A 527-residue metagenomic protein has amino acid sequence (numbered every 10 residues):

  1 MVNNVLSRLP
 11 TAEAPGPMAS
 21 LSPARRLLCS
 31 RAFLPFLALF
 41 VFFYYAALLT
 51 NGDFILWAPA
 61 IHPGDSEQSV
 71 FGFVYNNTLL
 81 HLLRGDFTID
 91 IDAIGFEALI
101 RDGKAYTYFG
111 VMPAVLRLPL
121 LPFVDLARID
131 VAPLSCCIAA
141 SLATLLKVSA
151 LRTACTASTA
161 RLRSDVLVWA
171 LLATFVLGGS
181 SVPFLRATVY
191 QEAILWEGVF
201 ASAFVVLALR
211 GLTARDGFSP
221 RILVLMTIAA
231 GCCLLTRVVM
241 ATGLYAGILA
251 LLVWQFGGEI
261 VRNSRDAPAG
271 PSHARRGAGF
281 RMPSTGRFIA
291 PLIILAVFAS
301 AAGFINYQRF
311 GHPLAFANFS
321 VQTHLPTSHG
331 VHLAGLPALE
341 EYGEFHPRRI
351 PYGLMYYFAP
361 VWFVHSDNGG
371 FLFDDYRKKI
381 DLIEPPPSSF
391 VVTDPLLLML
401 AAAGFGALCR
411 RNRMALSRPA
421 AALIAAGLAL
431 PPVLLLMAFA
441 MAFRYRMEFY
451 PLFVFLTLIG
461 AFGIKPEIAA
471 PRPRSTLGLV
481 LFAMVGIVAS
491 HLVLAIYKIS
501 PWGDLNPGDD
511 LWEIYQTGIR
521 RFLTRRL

Functional and structural regions predicted by a protein language model:
M1-D65, S69-V70, L162-A170, G279-I294 (+1 more regions): Start-transfer (signal-anchor) and selected internal transmembrane alpha helices of multi-pass inner/ER membrane
I100-I138, T156-R161, P183-A187, D375-S388: Juxtamembrane segments of multi-pass membrane glycosylation machinery that transfer sugars from lipid-linked donors
D130-R161, A203-L207, A402: Transmembrane-helix motifs of polytopic, lipid-linked glycan transferases
K147-G179, V199, R215-I222, V261-S264 (+2 more regions): Transmembrane-helix signature of polytopic, membrane-embedded enzymes that assemble or transfer cell-envelope glycans
W196-D216, L225-A230, L244-G247, L252-W254 (+1 more regions): Specific aromatic-rich, kink-prone transmembrane helix
I222-R237, L244, L295-F304: Membrane-interface alpha helices of multi-pass inner-membrane proteins
G243-A296, A407-R411: Perimembrane helix-loop-helix junctions
L249, R377-L382, P386-R418, T457: Hydrophobic, aromatic-rich transmembrane alpha-helices and their immediate juxtamembrane boundary segments
